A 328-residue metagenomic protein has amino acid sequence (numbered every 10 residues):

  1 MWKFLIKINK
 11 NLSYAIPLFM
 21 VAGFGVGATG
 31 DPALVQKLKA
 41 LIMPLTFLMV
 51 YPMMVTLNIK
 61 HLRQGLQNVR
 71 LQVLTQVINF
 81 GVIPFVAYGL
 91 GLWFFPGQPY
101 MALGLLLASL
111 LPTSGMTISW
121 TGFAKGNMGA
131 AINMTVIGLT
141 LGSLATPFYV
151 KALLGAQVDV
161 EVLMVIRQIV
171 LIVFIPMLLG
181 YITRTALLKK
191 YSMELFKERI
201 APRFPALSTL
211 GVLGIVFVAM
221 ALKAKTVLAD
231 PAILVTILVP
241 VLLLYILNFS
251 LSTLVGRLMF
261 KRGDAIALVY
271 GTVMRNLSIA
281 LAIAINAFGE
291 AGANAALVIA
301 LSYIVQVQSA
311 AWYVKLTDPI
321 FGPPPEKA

Functional and structural regions predicted by a protein language model:
M1-A328: Alpha-helical transmembrane segments of multi-pass small-molecule/ion transporters
